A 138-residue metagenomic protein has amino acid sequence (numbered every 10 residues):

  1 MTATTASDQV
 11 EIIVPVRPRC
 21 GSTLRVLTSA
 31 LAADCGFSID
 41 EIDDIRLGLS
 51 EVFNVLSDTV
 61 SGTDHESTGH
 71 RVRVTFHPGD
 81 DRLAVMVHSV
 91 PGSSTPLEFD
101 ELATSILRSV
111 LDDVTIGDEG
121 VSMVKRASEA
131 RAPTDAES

Functional and structural regions predicted by a protein language model:
M1-D43, L47, T134, S138: Bergerat-fold GHKL ATPase/HATPase_c domain
M1-E11, V55-S138: Conserved beta-strand-loop-beta-strand hairpin that lines the nucleotide-binding pocket of ATP/GTP-utilizing enzymes
D43-L49, R71-V74: Short secondary-structure junction/hinge motifs that connect adjacent elements
V52: Hydrophobic residues in the alpha-helical elements that line and stabilize the ATP-binding pocket of the HATPase_c
